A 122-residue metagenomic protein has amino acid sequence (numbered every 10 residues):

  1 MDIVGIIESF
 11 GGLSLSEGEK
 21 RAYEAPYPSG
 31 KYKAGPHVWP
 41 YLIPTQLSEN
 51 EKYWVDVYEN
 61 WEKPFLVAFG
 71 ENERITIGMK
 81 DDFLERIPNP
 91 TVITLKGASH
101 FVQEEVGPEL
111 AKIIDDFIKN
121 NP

Functional and structural regions predicted by a protein language model:
M1-W39, I43, L47: Helix-rich cap/lid subdomain of alpha/beta-hydrolase
G12, P28, N72-E73, H100: Short beta->alpha junction loops/turns
L13, G30, P64, N89-T91: Secondary-structure boundary/capping positions in well-ordered alpha/beta enzyme cores
E17-R21, A25, V38, D56-E59 (+5 more regions): Replace "anionic and nucleotidyl ligands
A25, G70, G97: Active-site donor-binding loop signature of nucleotide-sugar glycosyltransferases
K33-E85, T94: Conserved serine/cysteine hydrolase catalytic core
P90-P122: Catalytic active-site module of serine/aspartate enzymes centered on a nucleophile-bearing elbow/loop
